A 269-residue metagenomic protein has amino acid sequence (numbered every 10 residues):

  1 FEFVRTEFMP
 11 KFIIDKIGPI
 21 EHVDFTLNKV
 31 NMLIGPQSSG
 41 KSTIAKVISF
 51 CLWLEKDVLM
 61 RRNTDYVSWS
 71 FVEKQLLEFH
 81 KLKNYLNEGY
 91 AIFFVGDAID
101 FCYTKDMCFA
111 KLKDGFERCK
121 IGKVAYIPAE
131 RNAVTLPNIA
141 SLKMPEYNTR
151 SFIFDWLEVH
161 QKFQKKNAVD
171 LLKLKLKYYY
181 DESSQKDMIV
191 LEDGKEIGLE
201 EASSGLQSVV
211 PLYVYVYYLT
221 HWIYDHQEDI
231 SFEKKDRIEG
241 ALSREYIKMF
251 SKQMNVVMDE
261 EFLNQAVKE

Functional and structural regions predicted by a protein language model:
F1-F8, T26, L52-K268: Phosphate-coordinating catalytic segments in nucleotide- and nucleic-acid-processing enzymes
F8-S49: Pre-Walker A-like glycine/lysine-rich segment at the N-terminus of P-loop NTPase domains
